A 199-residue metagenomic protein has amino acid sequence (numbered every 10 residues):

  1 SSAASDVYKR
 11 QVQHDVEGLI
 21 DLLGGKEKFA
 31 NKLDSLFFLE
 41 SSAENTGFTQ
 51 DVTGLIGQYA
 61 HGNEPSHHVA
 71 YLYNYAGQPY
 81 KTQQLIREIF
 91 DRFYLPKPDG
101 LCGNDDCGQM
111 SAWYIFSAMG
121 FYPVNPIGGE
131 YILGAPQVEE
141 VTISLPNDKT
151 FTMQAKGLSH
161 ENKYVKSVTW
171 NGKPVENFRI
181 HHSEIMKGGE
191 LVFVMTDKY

Functional and structural regions predicted by a protein language model:
S2-Y8: Short, small-residue-biased leader/transition segments that mark boundaries at the very start of proteins
D6, A30-N31, P126: A post-motif C-terminal structural segment
K9-V12, A60-P65: An alpha-helical repeat/solenoid feature that recognizes helix-turn-helix modules
Q11-T53: Structured mid-domain segments that build the active-site/substrate or prosthetic-cofactor binding neighborhood
L22, S35-G47, A60-H61, H68-Y199: Non-catalytic C-terminal accessory modules of carbohydrate-active enzymes
G57: Substrate-binding and catalytic surfaces of secreted/luminal carbohydrate-active proteins
